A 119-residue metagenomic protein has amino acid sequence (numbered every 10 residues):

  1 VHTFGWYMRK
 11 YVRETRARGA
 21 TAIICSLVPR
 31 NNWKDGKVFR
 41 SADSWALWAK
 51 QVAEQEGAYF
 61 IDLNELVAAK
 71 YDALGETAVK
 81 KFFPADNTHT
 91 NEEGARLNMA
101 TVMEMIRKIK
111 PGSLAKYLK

Functional and structural regions predicted by a protein language model:
V1-R96, A100-L118: Alpha-helical cap/lid subdomain in secreted, periplasmic, or secretory-pathway luminal O-acyl-processing enzymes
